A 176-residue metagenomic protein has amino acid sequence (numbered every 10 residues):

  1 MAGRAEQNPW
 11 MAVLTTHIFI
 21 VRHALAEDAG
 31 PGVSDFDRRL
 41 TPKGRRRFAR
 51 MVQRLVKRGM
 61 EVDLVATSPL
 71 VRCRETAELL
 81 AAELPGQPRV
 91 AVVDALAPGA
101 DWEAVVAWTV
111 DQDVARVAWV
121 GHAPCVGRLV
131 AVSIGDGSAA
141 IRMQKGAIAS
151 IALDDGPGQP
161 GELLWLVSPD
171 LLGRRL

Functional and structural regions predicted by a protein language model:
M1-W10: N-terminal amphipathic/basic-hydrophobic helices that include classical n-h-c signal peptides and signal-anchor
W10-L96, A100, V126, A139-K145: Active-site-proximal alpha-helix that buttresses catalytic centers in soluble enzyme cores
I18, V114-G121: Generic beta-sheet signal
R58-M60, D111-A115: Glycine-rich phosphate-binding loop signature in dinucleotide/nucleotide-binding domains
D94-D113: Short phosphate-binding loop-to-helix
A123-V132, R175-L176: Extended, charge-rich low-complexity interaction segments
I134-E162, S168-L172: Domain-level recognition of soluble alpha/beta enzyme cores, biased toward histidine phosphatases/phosphomutases
